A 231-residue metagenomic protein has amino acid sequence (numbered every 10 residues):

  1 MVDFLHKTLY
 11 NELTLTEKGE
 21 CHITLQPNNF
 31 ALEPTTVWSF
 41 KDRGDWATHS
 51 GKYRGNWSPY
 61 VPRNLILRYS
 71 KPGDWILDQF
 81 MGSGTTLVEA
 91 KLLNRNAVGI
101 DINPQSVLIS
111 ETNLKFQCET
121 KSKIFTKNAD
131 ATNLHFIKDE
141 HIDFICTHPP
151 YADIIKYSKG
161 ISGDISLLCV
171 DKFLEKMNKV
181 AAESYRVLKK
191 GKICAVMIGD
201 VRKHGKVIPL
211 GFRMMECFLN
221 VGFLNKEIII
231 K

Functional and structural regions predicted by a protein language model:
M1-K231: Class I S-adenosyl-L-methionine-dependent methyltransferase catalytic core
